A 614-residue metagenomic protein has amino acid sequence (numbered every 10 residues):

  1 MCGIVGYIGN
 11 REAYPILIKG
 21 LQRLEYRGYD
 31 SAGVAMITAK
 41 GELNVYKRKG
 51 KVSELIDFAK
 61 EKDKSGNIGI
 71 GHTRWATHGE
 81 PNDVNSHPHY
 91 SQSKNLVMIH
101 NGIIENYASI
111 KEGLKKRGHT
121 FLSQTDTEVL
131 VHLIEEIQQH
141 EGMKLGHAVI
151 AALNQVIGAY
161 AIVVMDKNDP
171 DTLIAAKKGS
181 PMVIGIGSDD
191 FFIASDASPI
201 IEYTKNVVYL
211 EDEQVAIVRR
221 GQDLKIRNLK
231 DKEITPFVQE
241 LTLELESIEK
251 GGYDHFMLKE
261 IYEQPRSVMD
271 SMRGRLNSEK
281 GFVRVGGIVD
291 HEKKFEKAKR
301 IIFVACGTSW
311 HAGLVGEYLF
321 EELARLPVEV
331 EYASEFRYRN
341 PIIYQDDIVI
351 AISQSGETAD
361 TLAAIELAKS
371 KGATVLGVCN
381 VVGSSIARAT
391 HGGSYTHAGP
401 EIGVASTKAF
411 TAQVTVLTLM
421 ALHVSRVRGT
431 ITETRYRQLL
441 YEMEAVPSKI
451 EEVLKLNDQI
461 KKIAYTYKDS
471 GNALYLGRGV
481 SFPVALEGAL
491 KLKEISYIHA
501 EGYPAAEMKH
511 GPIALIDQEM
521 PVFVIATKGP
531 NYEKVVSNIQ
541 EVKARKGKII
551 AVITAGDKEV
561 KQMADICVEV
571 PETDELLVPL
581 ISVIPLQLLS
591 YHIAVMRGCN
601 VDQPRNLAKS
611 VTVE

Functional and structural regions predicted by a protein language model:
M1-K250, D254, R266-K299, Y338 (+4 more regions): Conserved short alpha-helical segments that host acidic/polar catalytic motifs at enzyme active sites
Y7-N10, H100, T120, Q138-G142 (+18 more regions): Hydrophobic alpha-helical scaffolding
N67, G71-V84, E279-E292, G316-I352 (+1 more regions): Glycine-rich oxoanion-binding loops at beta->alpha junctions
V183-V208, S334-A368, E507-K543, T573-Q587 (+1 more regions): Glycine-rich, anion-gripping cofactor-binding loops and their flanking helix/strand elements in enzyme active sites
M257, K548, K561-M563, T573-E614: Generic C-terminus detector
Q264-V268, M272-I302, G392-P521, A594-E614: Active-site phosphate/pyrophosphate-binding segments
E296-Q438, E442-A445, I525-V568, L589: Glycine-rich phosphate-binding loops that contact phosphosugars or nucleotide phosphates
